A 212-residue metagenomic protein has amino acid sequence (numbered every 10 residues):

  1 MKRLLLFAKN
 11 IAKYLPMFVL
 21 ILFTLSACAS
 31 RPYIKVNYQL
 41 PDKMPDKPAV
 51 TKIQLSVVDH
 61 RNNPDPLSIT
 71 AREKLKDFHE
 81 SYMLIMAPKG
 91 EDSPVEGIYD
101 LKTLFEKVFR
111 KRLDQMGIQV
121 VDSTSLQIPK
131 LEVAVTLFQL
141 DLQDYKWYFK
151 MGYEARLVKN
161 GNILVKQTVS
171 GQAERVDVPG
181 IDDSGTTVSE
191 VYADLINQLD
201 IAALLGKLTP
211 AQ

Functional and structural regions predicted by a protein language model:
M1-C28: Sec-dependent bacterial lipoprotein signal peptides
C28-A49, D114-G117, I163-Q212: C-terminal/domain-edge helix-coil "capping" segments
C28-K102, L204-Q212: A structural "domain/chain start" motif
S30-L40, Q115-V165, E174-V176: Surface-exposed short loop/turn segments
V57-N62, A134-Q139, S170-Q172: Generic short beta-strand segments
E73-F78, K150-A155, T186-V188: Short, low-complexity, polar/charged sequence segments that are solvent-exposed and flexible
